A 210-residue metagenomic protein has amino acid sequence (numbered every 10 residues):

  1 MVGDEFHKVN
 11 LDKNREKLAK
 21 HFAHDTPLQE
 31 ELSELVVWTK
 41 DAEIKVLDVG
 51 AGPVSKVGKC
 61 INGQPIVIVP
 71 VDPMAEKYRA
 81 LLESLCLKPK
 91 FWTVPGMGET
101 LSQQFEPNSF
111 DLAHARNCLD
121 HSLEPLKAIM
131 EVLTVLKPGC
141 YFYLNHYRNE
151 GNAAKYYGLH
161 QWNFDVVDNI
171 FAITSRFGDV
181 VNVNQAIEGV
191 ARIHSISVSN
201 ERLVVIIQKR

Functional and structural regions predicted by a protein language model:
M1-D41: Class I SAM-dependent methyltransferase Rossmann-like catalytic core, especially the SAM/SAH-binding loop
K45-L101: Class I SAM-dependent methyltransferase SAM/SAH-binding core
I61-G63, L123, K137, E188: Short conserved AdoMet
G96-A113: A short acidic, Gly/Pro-enriched loop at the edge of an enzyme's catalytic core that lines a small-molecule cofactor
D111-E124: A short SAM/SAH-binding and catalytic strip from SAM-dependent methyltransferases
L126-Y141: A short glycine-rich, Lys/Arg-flanked "PGG" loop and its adjoining helix->strand segment in the class I
Y143-F171: Conserved class I S-adenosyl-L-methionine
N182-R210: Core SAM-dependent methyltransferase catalytic element
